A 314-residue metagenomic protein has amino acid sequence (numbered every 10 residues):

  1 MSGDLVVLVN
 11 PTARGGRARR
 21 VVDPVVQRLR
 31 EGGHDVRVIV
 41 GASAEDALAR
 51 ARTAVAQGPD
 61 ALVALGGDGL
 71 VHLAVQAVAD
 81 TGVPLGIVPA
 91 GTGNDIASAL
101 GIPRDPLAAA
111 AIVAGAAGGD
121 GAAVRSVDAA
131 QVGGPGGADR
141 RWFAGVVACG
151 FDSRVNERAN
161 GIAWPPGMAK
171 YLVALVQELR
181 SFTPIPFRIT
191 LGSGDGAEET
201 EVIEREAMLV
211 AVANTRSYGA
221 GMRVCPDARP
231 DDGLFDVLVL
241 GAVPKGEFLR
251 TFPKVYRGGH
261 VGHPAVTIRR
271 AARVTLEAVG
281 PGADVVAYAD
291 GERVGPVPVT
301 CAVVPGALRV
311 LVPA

Functional and structural regions predicted by a protein language model:
M1-L62, H72: ATP/NTP phosphate-donor binding region
G32, G41, A79-P84, A90-M208: Catalytic core of DAGKc-family lipid kinases
A47, G69-A74, D95-I96, V127: Short glycine/serine/threonine-rich phosphate/pyrophosphate-binding segments that cradle anionic phosphate groups
A64-D68: N-terminal glycine-rich "phosphate-gripper" loop used for MgATP/nucleotide binding and carboxylate activation
A148, D152, L209-P226, E292-R293: Glycine-rich phosphate/pyrophosphate-binding beta-alpha loops
I162-L172, P226-E247: Gly/Ser/Thr-rich active-site loops/lids in small-molecule metabolic enzymes that frequently grip phosphoryl groups
T183-I185, E206-M208, D231-D236, R270-A272: A generic structural signal for short beta-strands and their flanking turns/coil linkers
S193, A197, R229-P230, V239-A314: ATP/nucleoside-binding phosphotransfer catalytic cores, i.e., glycine-rich phosphate-binding loops
